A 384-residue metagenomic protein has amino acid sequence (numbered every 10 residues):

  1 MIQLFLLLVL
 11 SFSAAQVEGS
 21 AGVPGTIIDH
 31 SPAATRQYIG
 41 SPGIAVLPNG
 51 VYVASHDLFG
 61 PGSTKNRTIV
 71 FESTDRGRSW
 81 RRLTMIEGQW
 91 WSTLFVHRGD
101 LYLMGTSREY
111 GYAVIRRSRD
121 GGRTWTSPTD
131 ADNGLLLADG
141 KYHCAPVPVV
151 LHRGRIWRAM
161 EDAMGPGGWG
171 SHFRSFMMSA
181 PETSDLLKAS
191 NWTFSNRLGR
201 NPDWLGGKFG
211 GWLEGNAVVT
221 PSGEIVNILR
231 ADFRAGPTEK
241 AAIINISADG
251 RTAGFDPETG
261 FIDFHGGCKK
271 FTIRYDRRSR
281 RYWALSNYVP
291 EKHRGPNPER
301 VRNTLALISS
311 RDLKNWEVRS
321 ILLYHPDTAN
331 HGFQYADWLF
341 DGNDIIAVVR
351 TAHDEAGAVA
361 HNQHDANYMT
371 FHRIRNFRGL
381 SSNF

Functional and structural regions predicted by a protein language model:
M1-L7: Sec-dependent signal peptide recognition, specifically the positively charged N-region followed immediately by
L7-Q16: Hydrophobic h-region of N-terminal signal peptides that target proteins for export in Gram-negative bacteria
Q16-S41, A45-W91, F95-A145, V149-G210 (+6 more regions): Beta-rich carbohydrate-recognition and catalytic domains
K269-K270: Alpha-helical scaffolding within the catalytic cores of extracellular/periplasmic polymer-degrading hydrolases
I273: Catalytic cores of secreted/periplasmic lytic hydrolases that degrade extracellular macromolecules
F333-A336: Short glycine-rich, acidic/polar surface loops and turns
L339: Short alpha-helix at the nucleotide-sugar/activated-sugar donor binding site of glycosyltransferases and closely
